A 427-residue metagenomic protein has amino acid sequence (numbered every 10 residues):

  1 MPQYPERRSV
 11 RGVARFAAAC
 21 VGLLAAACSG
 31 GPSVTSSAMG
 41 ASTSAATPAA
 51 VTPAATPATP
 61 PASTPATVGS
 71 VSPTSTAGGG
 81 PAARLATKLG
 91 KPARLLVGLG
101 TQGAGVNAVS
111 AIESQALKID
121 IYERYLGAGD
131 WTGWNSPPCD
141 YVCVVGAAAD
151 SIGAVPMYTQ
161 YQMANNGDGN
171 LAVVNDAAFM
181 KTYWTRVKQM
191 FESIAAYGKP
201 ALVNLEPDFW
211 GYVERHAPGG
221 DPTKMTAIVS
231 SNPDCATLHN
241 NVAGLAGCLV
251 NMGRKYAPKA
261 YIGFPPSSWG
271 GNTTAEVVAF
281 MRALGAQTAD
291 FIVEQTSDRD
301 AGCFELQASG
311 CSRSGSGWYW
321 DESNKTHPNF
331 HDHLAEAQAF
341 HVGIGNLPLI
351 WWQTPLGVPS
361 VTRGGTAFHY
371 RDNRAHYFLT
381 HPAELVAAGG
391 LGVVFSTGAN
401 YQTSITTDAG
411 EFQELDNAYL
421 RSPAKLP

Functional and structural regions predicted by a protein language model:
L24-A27: C-terminal motif of bacterial Sec signal peptides marking the signal peptidase cleavage site
S29-P32: Bacterial signal peptide processing site
V71-P73, A77-S136, V155, V393: Boundary/entry segment of secreted carbohydrate-active catalytic domains
G90-G103, T296-D300, P328-P427: Substrate-binding cleft of secreted/luminal carbohydrate-active enzymes
D120-R124, V278-K325, S396: Aromatic- and acid-rich polysaccharide-binding/catalytic face of secreted or lumenal carbohydrate-active enzymes
G127, W131-N251, K255-K259: Substrate-binding cleft of extracellular glycoside hydrolase catalytic domains
G167-A177, R215-G244, C303-K325, T366 (+1 more regions): A solvent-exposed, charged loop/short amphipathic helix patch at secondary-structure junctions
N204-E206, D234-V277, E294, G345-V358: Aromatic-lined carbohydrate-recognition surfaces of secreted/lumenal glycan-active proteins
